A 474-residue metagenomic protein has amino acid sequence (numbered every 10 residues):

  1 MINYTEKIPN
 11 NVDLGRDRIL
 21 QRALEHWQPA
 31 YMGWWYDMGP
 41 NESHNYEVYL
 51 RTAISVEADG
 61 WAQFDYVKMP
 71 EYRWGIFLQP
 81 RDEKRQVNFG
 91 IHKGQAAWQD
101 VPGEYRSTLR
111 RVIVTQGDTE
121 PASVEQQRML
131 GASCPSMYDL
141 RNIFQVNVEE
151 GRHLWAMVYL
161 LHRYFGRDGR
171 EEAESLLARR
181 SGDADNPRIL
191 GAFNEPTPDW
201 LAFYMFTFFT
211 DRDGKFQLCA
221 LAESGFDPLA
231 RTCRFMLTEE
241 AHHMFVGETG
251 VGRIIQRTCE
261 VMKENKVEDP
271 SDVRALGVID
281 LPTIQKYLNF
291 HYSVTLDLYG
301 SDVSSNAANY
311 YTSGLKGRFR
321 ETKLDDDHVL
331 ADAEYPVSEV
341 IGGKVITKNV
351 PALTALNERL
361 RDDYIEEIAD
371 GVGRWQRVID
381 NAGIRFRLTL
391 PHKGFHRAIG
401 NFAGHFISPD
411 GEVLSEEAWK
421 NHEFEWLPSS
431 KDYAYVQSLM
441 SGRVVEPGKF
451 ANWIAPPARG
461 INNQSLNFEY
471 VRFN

Functional and structural regions predicted by a protein language model:
M1-C134, Y138, Y164-T197, L201 (+1 more regions): Terminal targeting/low-complexity segments that flank the catalytic cores of oxidoreductases
T119-Q126, H153, T210-Q217: Amphipathic, well-ordered alpha-helical segments in soluble domains
M129-D185, L237-M244, E248-I255: Long, hydrophobic, well-ordered secondary-structure blocks that form the structural core and pocket-lining surfaces
M129-R141, F216-M236, G250-P282, L298-L315: Inter-helical turn/loop segments and adjacent helix faces that build the functional surface of alpha-helical bundle
Y164-R167, T210-G225, H243: Mid-sequence acidic-hydrophobic segments that form the walls of catalytic/ligand-binding cavities or oligomerization
D199-M205, F216: Active-site-adjacent structural elements in folded domains
A230-M244, L288, Y292: Alpha-helical membrane segments in multi-pass integral membrane proteins
